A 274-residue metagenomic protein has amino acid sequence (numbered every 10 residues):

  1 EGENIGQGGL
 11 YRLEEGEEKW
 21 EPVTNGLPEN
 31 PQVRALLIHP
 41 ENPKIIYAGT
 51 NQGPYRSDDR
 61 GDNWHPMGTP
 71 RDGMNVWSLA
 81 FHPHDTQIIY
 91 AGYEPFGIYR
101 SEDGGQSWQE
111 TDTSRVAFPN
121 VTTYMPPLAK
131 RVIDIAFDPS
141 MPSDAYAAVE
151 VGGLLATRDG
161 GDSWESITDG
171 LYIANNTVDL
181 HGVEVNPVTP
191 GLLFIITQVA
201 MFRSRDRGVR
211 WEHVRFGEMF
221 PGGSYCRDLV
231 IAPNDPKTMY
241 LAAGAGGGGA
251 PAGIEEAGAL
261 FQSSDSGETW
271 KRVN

Functional and structural regions predicted by a protein language model:
E1-N274: Extracellular glycan-interacting surfaces
